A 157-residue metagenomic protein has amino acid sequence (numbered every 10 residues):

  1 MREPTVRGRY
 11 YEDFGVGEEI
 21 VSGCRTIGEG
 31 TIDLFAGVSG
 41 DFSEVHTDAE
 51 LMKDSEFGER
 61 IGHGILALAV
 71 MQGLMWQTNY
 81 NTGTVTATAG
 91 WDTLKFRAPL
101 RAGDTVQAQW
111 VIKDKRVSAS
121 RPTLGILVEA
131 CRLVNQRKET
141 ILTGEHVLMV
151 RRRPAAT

Functional and structural regions predicted by a protein language model:
M1-A89, R153-T157: Hot-dog-fold acyl-thioester-processing enzymes
M1-V16, F96-T157: HotDog/MaoC-like acyl-thioester-processing domains
